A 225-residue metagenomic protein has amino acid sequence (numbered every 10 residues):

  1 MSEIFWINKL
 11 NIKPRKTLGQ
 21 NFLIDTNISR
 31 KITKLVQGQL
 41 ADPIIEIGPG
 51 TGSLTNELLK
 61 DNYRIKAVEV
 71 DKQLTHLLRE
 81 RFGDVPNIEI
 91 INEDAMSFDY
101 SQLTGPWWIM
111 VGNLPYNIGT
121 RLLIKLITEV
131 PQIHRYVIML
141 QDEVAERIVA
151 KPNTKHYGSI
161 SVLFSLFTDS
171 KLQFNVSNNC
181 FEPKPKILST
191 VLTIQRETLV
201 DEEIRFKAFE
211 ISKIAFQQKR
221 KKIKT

Functional and structural regions predicted by a protein language model:
M1-I214: Catalytic cores of RNA-modifying enzymes
R196, I214-T225: C-terminal lobe and adjacent flexible extensions of AdoMet/dcAdoMet transferase-like proteins
